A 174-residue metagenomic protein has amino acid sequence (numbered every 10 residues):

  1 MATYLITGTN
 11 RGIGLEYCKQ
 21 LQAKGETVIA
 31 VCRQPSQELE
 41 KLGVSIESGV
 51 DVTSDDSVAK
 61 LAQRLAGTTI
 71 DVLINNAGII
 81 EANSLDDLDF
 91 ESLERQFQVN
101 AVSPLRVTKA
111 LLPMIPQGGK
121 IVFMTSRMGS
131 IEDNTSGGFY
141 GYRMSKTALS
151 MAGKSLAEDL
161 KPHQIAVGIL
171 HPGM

Functional and structural regions predicted by a protein language model:
I6-T7, N75, K120-S126, A166-H171: Structural signature of the Rossmann-like NAD(P)-dependent dehydrogenase/reductase core
N10-Q20: N-terminal Rossmann NAD(P)H-binding glycine-rich loop of SDR-like oxidoreductase domains
Q22, I115-P116, E158-P162: A short hydrophobic alpha-helix cap/turn motif
K24-L39: Conserved glycine-rich Rossmann-like NAD(P)H-binding loop of the short-chain dehydrogenase/reductase
L42-D56: Rossmann-fold cofactor-recognition segment
I79, S84-E94, K120-K161, M174: Catalytic loop of short-chain dehydrogenase/reductase
T108-K109, K154: A short, exposed helix-loop element centered on a Lys and neighboring polar residues
